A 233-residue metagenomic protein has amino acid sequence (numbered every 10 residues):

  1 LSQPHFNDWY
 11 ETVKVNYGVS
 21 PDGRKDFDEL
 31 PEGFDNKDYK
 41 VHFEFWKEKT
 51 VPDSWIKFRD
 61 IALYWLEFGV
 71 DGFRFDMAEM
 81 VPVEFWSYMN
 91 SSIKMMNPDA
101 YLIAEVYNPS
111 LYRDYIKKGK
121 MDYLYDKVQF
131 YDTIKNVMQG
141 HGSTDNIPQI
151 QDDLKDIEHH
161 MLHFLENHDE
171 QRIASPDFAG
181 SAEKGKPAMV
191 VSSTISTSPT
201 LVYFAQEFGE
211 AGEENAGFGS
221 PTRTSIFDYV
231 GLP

Functional and structural regions predicted by a protein language model:
L1-Y64, M89, M95: Substrate-binding/active-site clefts of carbohydrate-active enzymes
K49-D53, M77, G180: Short, surface-exposed alpha-helical recognition segments that flank or form part of ligand/macromolecule-binding
D60-L63, D71-M161, A182, V191 (+1 more regions): Active-site-proximal helices and loops of the catalytic beta/alpha 8
K155-G180: Active-site clefts of carbohydrate-active enzymes
N167-E170, T194-S198, E214, L232: Short, well-ordered loop/turn and helix-capping segments at boundaries between secondary-structure elements and domains
M189-G212: Substrate-binding cleft of secreted/luminal carbohydrate-active enzymes
